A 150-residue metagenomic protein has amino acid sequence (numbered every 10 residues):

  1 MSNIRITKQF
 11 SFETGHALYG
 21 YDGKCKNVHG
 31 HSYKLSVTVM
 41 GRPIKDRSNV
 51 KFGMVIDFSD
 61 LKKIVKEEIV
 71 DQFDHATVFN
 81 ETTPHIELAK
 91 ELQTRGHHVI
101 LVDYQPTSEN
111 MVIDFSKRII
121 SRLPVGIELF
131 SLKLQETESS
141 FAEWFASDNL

Functional and structural regions predicted by a protein language model:
M1-L150: Charge-rich, low-complexity N-terminal segments
